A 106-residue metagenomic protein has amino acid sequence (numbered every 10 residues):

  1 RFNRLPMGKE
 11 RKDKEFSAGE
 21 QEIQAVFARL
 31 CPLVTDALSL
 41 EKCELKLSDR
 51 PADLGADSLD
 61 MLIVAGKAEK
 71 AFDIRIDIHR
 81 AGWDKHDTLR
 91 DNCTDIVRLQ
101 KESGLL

Functional and structural regions predicted by a protein language model:
F2-G66, K70-L106: Phosphopantetheine-dependent thiolation modules in NRPS/PKS and related acyl-activating systems
